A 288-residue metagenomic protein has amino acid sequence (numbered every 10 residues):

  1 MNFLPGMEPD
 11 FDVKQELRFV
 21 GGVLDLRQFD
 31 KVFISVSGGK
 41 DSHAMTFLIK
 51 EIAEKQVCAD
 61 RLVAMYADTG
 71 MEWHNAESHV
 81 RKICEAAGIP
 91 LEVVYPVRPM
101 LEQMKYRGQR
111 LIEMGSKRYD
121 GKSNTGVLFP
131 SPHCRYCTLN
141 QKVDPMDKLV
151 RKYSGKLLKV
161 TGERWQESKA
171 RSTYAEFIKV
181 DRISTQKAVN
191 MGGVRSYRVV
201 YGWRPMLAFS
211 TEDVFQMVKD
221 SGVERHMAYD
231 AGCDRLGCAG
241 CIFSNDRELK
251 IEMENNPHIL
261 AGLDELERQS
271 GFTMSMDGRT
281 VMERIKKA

Functional and structural regions predicted by a protein language model:
M1-A288: Nucleotide-activated chemistry modules centered on ATP-dependent adenylation/adenylyltransferase
